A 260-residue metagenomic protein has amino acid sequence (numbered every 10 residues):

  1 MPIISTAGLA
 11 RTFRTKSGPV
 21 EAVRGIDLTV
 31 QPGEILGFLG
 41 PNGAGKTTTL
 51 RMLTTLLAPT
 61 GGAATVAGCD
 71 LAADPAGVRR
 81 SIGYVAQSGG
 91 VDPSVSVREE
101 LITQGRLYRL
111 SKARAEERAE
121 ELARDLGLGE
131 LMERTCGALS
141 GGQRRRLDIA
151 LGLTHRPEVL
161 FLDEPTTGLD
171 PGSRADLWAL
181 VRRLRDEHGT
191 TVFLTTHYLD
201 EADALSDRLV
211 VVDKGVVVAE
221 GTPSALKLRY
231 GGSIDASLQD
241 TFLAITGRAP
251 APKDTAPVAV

Functional and structural regions predicted by a protein language model:
I102, R106, A113-L131: Conserved ABC ATPase "signature" region
T135-L139: Conserved ABC ATPase signature
R156: Conserved catalytic motifs of ABC-family nucleotide-binding domains
L160-D163: Catalytic Walker B motif of ABC-type/P-loop ATPase nucleotide-binding domains
A175-H188: Helical segment within the ABC ATPase nucleotide-binding domain
E220-G221: ABC ATPase "signature
